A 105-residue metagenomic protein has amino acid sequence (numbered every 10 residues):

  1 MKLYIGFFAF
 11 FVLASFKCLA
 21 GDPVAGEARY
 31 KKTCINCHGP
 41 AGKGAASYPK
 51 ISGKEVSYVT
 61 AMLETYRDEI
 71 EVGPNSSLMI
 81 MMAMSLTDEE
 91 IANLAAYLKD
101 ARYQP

Functional and structural regions predicted by a protein language model:
K2-F10: Sec-dependent signal peptide recognition, specifically the positively charged N-region followed immediately by
Y4, V24, T60-A61, D100-A101: Predominantly soluble domains enriched in secretory-pathway, periplasmic, or organellar proteins
L13-Y30, P40, G44-P49, R102-P105: Electrostatic cytochrome c docking/interface patches
V24, S57, E89-A92: Residues in well-ordered alpha-helical elements
E27-I35, S52, V56-A61: Sequence context surrounding c-type heme c attachment/ligation sites in exported
T33-P40, L94: The canonical Cys-X-X-Cys-His
A45-S52, R67-P105: Axial heme c-ligation environment in periplasmic c-type cytochrome domains
L63-T65: K/E-rich alpha-helical interaction surfaces of small helical-bundle regulatory domains
